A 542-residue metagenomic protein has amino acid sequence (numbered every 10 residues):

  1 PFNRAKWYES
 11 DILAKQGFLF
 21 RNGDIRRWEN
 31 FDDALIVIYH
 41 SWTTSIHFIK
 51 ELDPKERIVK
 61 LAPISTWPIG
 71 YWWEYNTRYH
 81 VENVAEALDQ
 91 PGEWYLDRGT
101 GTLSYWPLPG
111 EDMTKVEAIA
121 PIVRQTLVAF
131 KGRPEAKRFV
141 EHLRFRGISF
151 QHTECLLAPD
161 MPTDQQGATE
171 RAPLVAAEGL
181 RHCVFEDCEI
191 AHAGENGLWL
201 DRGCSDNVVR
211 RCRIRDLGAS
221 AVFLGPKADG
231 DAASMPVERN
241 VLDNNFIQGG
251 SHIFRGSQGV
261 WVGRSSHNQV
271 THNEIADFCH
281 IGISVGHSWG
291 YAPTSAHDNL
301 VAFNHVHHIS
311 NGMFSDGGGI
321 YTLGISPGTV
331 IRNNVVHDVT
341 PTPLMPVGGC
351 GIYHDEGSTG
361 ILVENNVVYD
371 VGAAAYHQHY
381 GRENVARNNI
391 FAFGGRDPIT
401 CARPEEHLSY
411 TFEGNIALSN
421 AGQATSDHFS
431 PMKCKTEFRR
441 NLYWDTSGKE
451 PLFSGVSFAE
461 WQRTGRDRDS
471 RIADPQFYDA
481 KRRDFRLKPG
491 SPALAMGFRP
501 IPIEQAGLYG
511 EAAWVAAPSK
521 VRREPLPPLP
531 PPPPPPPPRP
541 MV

Functional and structural regions predicted by a protein language model:
P1-E189, G230-A232, Q462-A473, K481-P532 (+1 more regions): Extracellular polysaccharide-degrading/modifying enzymes targeting complex plant/algal/animal polysaccharides
V128, T169-E178, V260, G324-I325 (+2 more regions): Right-handed parallel beta-helix
E141-H152, R181-H192, C204-A219, A232-S251 (+8 more regions): Right-handed parallel beta-helix
E154-D160, G194-L200, G218-L224, S251-Q258 (+8 more regions): Short glycine/acidic-rich loop motifs that flank beta-strands on beta-rich extracellular proteins
R255, V260, F314, G324 (+3 more regions): Extracellular, surface-exposed repeat architectures
G360-R482: Predominantly extracellular beta-rich ligand-binding scaffolds that present long acidic/polar faces for carbohydrate
